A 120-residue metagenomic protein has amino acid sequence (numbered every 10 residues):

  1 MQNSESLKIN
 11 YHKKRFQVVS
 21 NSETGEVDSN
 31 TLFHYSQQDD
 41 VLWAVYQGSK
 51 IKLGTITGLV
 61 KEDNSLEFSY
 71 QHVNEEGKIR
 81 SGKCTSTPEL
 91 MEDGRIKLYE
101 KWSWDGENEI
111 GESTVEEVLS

Functional and structural regions predicted by a protein language model:
Q2, S29-N30, S103-S120: Edge beta-strand at a domain terminus
Q2-V27, L98-W104: Tryptophan-anchored aromatic micro-motifs
K13-K50: N-terminal first-folded block
V18, L42-A44, L66-Y70, I96-K101: Short hydrophobic/aromatic-rich beta-strand segments that constitute the beta-sheet cores of beta-sandwich/beta-barrel
N30-S36, T55-L59, G82-E89, V115-V118: Hydrophobic/aromatic beta-strand elements that line small-molecule binding cavities or substrate pockets in beta-rich
G48-L53, H72-E76, W102-N108: Short, solvent-exposed aromatic-acidic interface loops
V60-I96: Mid-chain, well-packed structural core segment of small domains
